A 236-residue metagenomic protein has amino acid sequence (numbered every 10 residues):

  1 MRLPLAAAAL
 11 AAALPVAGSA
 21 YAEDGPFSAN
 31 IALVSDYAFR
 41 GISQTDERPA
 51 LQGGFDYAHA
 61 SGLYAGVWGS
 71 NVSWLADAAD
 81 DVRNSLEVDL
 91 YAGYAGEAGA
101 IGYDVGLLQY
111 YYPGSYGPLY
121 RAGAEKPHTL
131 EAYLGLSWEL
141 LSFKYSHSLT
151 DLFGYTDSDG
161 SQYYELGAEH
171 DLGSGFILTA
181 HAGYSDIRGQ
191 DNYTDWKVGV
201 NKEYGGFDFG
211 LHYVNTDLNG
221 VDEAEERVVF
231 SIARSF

Functional and structural regions predicted by a protein language model:
M1-P26: Cleavable N-terminal export/targeting peptides
A22-W74: Short glycine/proline- and aromatic-enriched beta-strand/turn motifs that initiate or cap beta-hairpins
G25, E47-L51, N84-V88, I101 (+6 more regions): Residues that define the transmembrane beta-barrel architecture of outer-membrane proteins
F27, S61-V67, G99-V105, L140-Y145 (+2 more regions): Repeated loop/turn-to-beta-strand initiation elements of outer-membrane beta-barrel proteins
I31-S35, G53-H59, L90-Y94, L107 (+4 more regions): Residues on the lipid-exposed face of transmembrane beta-strands in outer-membrane beta-barrel proteins
A32-D36, W68-V72, A95, L108-Y112 (+5 more regions): Outer-membrane beta-barrel pore domains and translocons
S43, L63-A98, Y103-K126, N192: Surface-exposed loop and membrane-interface regions of Gram-negative outer-membrane beta-barrel proteins
V198, K202-F207, Y213, E223-F236: Outer-membrane beta-barrel "beta-signal"
